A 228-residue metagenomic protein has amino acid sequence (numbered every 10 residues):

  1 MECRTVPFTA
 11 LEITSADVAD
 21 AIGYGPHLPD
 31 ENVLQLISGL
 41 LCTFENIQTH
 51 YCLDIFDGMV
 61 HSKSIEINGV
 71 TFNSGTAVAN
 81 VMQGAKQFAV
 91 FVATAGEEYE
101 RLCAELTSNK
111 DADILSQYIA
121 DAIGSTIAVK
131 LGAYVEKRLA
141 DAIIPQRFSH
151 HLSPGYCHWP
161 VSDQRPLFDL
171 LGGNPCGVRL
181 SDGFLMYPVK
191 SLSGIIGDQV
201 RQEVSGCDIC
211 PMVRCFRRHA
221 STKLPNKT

Functional and structural regions predicted by a protein language model:
M1-S116: Active-site helix-to-loop segments that bind/position phosphate- or nucleotide-bearing substrates and donors across
Y24, S74, L106, K110 (+6 more regions): A near-ubiquitous, low-amplitude feature marking generic local secondary-structure context
N32, T126, K130, S205: Conserved active-site and cofactor/substrate-binding residues in soluble primary-metabolism enzymes
C42, N46, A140, I144 (+2 more regions): Generic secondary-structure signature for well-ordered alpha-helical cores
D113-L171: Internal, well-folded beta-alpha domain core
Q146-H219: Short terminal or interdomain "cap/linker" segment that borders an active site or interface and mediates
H219-T228: Short cysteine/histidine-rich zinc-coordinating motifs and their immediately flanking basic loops
